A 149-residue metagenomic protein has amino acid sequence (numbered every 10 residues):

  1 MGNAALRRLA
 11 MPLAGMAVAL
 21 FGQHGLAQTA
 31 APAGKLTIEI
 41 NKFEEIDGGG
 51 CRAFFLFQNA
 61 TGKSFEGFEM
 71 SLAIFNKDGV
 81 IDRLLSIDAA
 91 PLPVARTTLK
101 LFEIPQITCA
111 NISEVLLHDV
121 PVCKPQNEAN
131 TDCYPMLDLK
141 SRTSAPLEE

Functional and structural regions predicted by a protein language model:
M1-L13: Bacterial N-terminal signal peptides that target proteins for export
G22-H24: N-terminal signal peptide c-region/cleavage motif recognized by signal peptidases
Q28-G50, F54, T143-L147: Low-complexity, acidic Ser/Thr/Pro/Gly-rich terminal tails and inter-domain linkers that flank the onset of structured
F57-T61: Asparagine-centered strand-capping/turn motif at beta-strand->loop junctions
S64-G67: Short acidic/proline- and small/hydrophobic-mixed sequence motifs that coincide with surface turns and coil-to-beta
N76-D78: Solvent-exposed strand-loop boundary residues in beta-sheet-rich modules
R83-P125: Short, solvent-exposed, Trp/other aromatic-anchored flexible loops in extracytoplasmic proteins
D119-E149: Surface-exposed edge beta-strand/loop patches
